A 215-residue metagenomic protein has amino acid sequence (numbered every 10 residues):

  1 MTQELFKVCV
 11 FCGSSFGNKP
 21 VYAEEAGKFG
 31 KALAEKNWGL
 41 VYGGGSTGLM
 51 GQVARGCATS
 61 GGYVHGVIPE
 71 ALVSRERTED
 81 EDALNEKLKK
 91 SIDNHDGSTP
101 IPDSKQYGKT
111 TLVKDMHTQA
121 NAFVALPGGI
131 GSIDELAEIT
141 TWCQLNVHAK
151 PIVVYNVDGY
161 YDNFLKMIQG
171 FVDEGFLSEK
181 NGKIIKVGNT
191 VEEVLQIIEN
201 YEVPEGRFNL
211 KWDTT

Functional and structural regions predicted by a protein language model:
M1-T2, N146: Short, flexible hinge/linker loops that cap or flank conserved catalytic cores
T2-A120, D158-E192, Q196-I197, Y201-T215: A cross-family phosphate/adenosyl-ligand binding-site feature
G44, I68, L126-G128, K150-P151 (+1 more regions): Short beta->alpha connector loops at strand-helix junctions that form conserved, small/polar/Pro-enriched
A58, W142-K150, F176-L177: Arginine/glycine-rich "motif VI" loop of SF2 helicases in the C-terminal RecA-like domain
T111-L145, V153, R207: Active-site/ligand-binding-proximal alpha/beta "capping" segment
G129-G131, L145-V147, D158-Y160, V191-E192: Short acidic/polar capping segments at secondary-structure boundaries
